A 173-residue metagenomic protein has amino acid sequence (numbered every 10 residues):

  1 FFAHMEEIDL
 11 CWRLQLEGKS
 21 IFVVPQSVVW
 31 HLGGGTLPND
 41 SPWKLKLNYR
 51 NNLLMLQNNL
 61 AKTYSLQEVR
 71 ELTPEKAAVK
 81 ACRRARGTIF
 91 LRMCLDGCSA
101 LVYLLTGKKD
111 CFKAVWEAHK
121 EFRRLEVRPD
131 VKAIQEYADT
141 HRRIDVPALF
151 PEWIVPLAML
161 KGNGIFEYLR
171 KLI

Functional and structural regions predicted by a protein language model:
F1, L45-K46, F90, K113 (+3 more regions): Generic secretory/membrane-interface signal
F1-F2, Q26: Residue-level marker of motif borders
A3-L10: Acidic donor-binding loop at a coil-to-helix junction in glycosyltransferase catalytic cores that engages
C11-Q15: Short, hydrophobic alpha-helix immediately C-terminal to the catalytic nucleophile
L16, S20-K132: Active-site-adjacent helix/loop segment of glycosyltransferases that harbors family-specific signature motifs
W116-I173: Membrane-interface aromatic/basic loop that binds lipid-linked glycans or pyrophosphate carriers, typified by
